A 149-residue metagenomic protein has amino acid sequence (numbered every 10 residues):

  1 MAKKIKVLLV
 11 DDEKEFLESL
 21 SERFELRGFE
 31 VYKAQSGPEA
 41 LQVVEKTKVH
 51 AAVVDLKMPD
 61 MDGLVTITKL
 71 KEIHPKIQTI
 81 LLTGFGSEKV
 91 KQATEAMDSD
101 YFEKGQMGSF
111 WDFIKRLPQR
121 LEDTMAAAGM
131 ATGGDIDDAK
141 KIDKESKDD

Functional and structural regions predicted by a protein language model:
M1-K6, D112-P118, G129-D149: Non-catalytic signal-transmission and effector/linker regions of two-component phosphorelay proteins
K14-Y32: Two-component/phosphorelay signaling modules centered on CheY-like receiver
Q35-E39, D62-V65: Acidic catalytic/metal-coordinating carboxylates
Q42, L64-P75: Short amphipathic alpha-helix used as the core "switch/output" element in two-component signaling
T47-V53: Active-site beta3 strand of CheY-like receiver
D55, T83: Active-site residues of response regulator receiver
M58: Receiver (REC) domain active-site loop signature in two-component systems and cognate sites in sensor histidine kinases
V65, G86-D112: Alpha4 helix (beta4-alpha4-beta5 surface) of REC/receiver domains from two-component response regulators
